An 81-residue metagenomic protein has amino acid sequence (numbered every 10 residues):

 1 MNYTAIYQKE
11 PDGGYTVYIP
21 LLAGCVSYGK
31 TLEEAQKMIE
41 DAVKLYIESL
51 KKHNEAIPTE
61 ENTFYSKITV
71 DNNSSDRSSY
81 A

Functional and structural regions predicted by a protein language model:
M1-Y3, K37-A81: Short, charged, surface-exposed hinge/linker loops at domain edges that act as mobile lids or interdomain connectors
Y7-L22: Short aromatic-glycine-(Arg/Gly/Cys) micro-motifs in beta-strand/loop hairpins
G14-T16, V26, R77: Intrinsically disordered, low-complexity acidic/polar segments
Y18-I19, G29, I47: Generic N-terminal initiation segments characterized by hydrophobic and/or small/turn-forming residues
A23-L32: A short, exposed loop/beta-hairpin motif centered on an aromatic-Gly-Thr core
